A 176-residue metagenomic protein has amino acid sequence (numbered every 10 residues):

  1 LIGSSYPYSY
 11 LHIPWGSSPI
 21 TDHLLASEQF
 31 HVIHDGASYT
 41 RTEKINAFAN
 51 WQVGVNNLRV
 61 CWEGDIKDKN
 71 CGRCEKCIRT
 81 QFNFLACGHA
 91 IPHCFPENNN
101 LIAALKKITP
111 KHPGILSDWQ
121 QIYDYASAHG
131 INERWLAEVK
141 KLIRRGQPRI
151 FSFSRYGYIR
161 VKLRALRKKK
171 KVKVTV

Functional and structural regions predicted by a protein language model:
L1-V176: Nucleotide-activated chemistry modules centered on ATP-dependent adenylation/adenylyltransferase
